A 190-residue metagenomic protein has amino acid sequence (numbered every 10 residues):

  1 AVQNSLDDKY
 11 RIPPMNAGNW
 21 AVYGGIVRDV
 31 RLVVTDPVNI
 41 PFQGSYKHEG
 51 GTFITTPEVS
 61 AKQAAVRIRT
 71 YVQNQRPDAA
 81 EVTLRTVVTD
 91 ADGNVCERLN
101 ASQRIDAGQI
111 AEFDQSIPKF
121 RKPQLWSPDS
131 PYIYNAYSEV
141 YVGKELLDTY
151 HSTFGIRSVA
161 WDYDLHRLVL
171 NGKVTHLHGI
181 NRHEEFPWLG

Functional and structural regions predicted by a protein language model:
A1-G190: Secreted/periplasmic carbohydrate-active enzymes, especially glycoside hydrolases
